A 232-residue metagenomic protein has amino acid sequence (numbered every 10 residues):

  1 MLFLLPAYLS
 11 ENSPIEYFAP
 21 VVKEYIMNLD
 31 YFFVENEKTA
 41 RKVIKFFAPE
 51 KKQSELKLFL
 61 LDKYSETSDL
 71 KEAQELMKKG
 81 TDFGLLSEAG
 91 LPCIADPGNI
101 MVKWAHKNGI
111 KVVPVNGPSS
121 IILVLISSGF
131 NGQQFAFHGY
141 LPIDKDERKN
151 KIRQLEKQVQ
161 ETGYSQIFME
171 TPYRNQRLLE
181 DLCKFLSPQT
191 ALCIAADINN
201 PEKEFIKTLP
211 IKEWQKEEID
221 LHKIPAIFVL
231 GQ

Functional and structural regions predicted by a protein language model:
M1-F3, T81-D82, E161-Q232: A contiguous loop/helix-start segment that scaffolds small-molecule binding in enzyme catalytic cores
M1-L61: Glycine-rich, flexible N-terminal cofactor/catalytic loop recognition
F3, I100-Q158: Class I SAM-dependent methyltransferase SAM-binding "motif I" and its flanking Rossmann-like core
L9-E11, E88-P92, P172-R174: Short glycine-rich anion-binding loops that position phosphate/pyrophosphate groups of nucleotides and phosphorylated
I26-F32, G109-V113, S165-Q166: Short active-site oxyanion
K38-A40, G90, S120, R174: Alpha-helix capping/helix-boundary segments
F59-E66, L141-K145: Conserved helicase motor
L70-V112: Glycine/small-residue-rich loop that forms an oxyanion/phosphate-binding "nest" at active or ligand-binding sites
